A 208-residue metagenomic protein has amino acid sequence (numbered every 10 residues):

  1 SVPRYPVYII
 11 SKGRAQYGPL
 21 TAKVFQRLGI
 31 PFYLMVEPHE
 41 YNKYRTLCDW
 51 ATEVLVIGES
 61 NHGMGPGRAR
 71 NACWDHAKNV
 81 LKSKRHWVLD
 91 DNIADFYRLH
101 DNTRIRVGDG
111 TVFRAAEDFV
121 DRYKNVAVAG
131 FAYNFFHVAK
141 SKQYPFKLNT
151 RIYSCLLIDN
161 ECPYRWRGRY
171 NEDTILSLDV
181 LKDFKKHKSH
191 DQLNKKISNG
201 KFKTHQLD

Functional and structural regions predicted by a protein language model:
S1-P6, G13-Y17, G168-Y170, T174-D208: C-terminal catalytic/acceptor-binding lobe
R4-I30, E40-L47: Short, well-formed alpha-helical segments that are part of the catalytic scaffolds of diverse glycosyltransferases
G18-L20, Y44-T46, Y97-H100, A139-F146 (+1 more regions): A short acidic (Asp/Glu
K23-L28, A72-N79, A115-R122: A generic secondary-structure signal
L34, R85-L89, A127-A132, H187-D191: A structural signal for short, well-ordered beta-strand segments and their strand-loop junctions that often border
V36-L89, A94-G108: Active-site-proximal specificity loops/subdomain of glycosyltransferases
H39, F135, N194-K195: Conserved beta-strand edge residues that scaffold enzyme active sites
D95-D179: Conserved catalytic core of nucleotide-sugar-dependent glycosyltransferases
